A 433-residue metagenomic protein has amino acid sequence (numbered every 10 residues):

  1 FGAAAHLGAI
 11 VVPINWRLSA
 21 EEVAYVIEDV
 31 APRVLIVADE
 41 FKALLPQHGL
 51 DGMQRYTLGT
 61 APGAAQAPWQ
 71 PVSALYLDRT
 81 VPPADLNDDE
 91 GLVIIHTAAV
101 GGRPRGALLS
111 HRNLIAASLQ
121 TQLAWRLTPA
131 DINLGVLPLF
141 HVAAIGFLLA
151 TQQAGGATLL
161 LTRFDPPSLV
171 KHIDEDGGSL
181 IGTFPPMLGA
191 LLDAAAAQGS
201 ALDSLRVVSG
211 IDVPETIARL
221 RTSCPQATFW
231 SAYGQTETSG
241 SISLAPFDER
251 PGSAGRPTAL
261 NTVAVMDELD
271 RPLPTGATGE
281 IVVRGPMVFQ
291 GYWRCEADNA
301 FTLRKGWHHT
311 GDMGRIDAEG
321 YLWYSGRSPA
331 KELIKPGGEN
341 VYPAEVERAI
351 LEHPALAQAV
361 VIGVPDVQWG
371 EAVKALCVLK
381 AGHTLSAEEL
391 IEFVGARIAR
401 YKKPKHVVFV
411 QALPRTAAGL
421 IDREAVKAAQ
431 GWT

Functional and structural regions predicted by a protein language model:
F1-V12, W16-A20, D29-V34, D131-I132 (+2 more regions): A short helix-loop-beta submotif of the ANL/AMP-binding
A9-I27, D39-K42, V136, G156-E175 (+3 more regions): ATP-dependent adenylate-forming carboxylate-activation enzymes
L18-E21, L35, T262, L269 (+8 more regions): AMP-binding/adenylate-forming catalytic core of the ANL superfamily
K42-D88, A195: ANL superfamily adenylate-forming
A74-H96, R103, R126-I132: Conserved pre-ATP/AMP-binding loop-to-beta segment of ANL
L92-A116: Conserved AMP-binding A3 loop
I115-I132, F140-L180, A194: Conserved AMP-binding/adenylation subdomain of ANL enzymes
Q153, E175-T183, L192-P251, T262 (+1 more regions): Gly/Ser/Thr-rich phosphate-binding loop
